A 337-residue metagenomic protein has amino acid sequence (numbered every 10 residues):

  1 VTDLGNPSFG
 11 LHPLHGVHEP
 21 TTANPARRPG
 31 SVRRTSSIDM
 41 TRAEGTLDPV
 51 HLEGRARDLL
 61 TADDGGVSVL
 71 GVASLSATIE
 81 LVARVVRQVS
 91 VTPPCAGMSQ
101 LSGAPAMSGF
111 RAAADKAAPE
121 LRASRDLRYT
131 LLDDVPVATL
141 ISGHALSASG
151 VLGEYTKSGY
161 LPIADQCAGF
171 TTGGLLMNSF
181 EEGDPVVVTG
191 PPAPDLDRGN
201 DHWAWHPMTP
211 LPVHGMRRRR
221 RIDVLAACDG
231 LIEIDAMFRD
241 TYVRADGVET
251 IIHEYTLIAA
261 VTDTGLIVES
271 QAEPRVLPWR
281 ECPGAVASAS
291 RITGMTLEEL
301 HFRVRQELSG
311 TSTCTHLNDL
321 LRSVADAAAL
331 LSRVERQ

Functional and structural regions predicted by a protein language model:
T2-D195, D240-Q337: Active-site- and interface-proximal helix/loop "cap" or "latch" segments in soluble metabolic and energy-transducing
M177-V248: Long, positively charged binding patches that form subdomain-scale interaction surfaces for polyanionic ligands
